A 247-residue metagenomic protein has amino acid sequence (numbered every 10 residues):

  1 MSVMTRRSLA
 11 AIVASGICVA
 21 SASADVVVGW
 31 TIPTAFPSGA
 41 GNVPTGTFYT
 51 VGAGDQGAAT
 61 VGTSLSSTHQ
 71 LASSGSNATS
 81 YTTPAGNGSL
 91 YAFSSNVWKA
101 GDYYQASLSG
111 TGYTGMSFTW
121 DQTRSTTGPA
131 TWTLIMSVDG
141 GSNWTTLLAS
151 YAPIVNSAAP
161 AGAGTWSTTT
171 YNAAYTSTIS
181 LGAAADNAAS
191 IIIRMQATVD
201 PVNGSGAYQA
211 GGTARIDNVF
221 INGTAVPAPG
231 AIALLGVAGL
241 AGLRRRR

Functional and structural regions predicted by a protein language model:
M1-T5: N-terminal secretory signal peptides that target proteins for export/translocation
R6-V26, V219-L240: Short, threonine-centered small-residue motifs that mark membrane-proximal processing/anchoring sites and TM-junction
A24-S64: Extracellular carbohydrate-recognition regions
V27-S38, T127, W144, L148-A225: Terminal, low-complexity interaction segments
Q56-T111: Surface-exposed, low-complexity/disordered Ser/Thr/Gly/Pro/Asn-rich loops and linkers
G110-T119, P129, A188: Extended extracellular/luminal ectodomain segments enriched in beta-structured repeat modules
I135-S137: Conserved Ser/Thr-centered positions that define the repeating blades of beta-propeller domains
G242-R247: C-terminal membrane-anchoring or membrane-association module
